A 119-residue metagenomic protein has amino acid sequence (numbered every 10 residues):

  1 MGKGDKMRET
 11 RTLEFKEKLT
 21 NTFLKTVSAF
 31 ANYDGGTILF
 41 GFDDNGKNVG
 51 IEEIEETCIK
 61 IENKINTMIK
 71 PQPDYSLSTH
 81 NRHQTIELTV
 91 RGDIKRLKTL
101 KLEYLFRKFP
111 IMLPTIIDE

Functional and structural regions predicted by a protein language model:
M1-E119: Conserved N-terminal catalytic/coupling substructures associated with nucleotide/phosphate chemistry
